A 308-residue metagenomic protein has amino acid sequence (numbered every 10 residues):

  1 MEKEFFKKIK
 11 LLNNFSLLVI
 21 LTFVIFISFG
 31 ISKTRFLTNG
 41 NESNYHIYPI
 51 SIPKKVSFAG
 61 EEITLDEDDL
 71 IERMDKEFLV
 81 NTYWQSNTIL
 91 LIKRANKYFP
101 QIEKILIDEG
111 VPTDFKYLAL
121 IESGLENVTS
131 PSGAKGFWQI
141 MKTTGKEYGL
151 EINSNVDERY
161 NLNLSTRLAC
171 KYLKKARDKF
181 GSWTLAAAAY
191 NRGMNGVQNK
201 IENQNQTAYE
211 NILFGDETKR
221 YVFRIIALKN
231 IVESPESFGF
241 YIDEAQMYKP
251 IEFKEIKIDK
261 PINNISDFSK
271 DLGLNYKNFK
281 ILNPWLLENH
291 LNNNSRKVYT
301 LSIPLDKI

Functional and structural regions predicted by a protein language model:
E2-G110: An acidic, Gly/Ser/Thr/Pro-rich helix-cap/linker signature
W84, T88-F99, D108-V111, S130-W138 (+5 more regions): Solvent-exposed, acidic/flexible segments
V111-E126, A186-R192, K280-L282: Short, functionally critical alpha-helical segments immediately adjacent to catalytic or ligand/cofactor-binding
G133-S154, T166-L168, L173, V197-K200: Substrate-binding/active-site groove segments that recognize and process beta-1,4-linked N-acetyl-hexosamine
L173-K200: Catalytic and binding regions of secreted/periplasmic enzymes and modules that target cell-wall glycans
D216-G239: Catalytic cores of secreted or luminal carbohydrate-active enzymes
E244-G273: Primarily a LysM-type cell-wall glycan-binding module
L282-I308: Extracellular LysM carbohydrate-binding repeats and other cell-envelope/extracellular binding modules
